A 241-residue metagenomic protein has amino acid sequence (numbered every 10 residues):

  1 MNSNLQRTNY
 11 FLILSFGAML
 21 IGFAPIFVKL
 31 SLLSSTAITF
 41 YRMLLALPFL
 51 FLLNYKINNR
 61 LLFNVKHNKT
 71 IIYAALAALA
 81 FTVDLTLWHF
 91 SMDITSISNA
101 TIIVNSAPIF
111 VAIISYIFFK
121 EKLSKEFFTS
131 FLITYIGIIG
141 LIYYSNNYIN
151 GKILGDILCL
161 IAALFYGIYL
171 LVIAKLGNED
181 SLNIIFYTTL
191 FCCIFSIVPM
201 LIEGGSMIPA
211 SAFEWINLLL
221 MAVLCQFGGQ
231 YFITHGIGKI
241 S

Functional and structural regions predicted by a protein language model:
M1-Y41, L76-L79, Y148-K175, N217: Glycine-/small-residue-enriched transmembrane alpha-helix faces in small-molecule transporters and effluxers
N9-M19, L61-L87, L154-A162, I208-G228: Loop-to-transmembrane-helix transition segments
F27, L50, V111-I113, N147-G204 (+1 more regions): Transmembrane alpha-helical segments that form core, pore/gating elements of small-molecule transporters/exporters
L30-I38, T86-V104, E179-N183, Y231-S241: Structural motif at transmembrane-helix junctions in multi-pass transporters
L33-V83, F110, F165-Y169, F186-G204 (+2 more regions): Transmembrane alpha-helices of multi-pass small-molecule transport proteins
A37, M43-L47, H89-K122, A162: Specific alpha-helical transmembrane segments that line the substrate/conduction pathway and gating interfaces
L50, N54, I114, L123-S145 (+3 more regions): Hydrophobic transmembrane alpha-helices of multi-pass small-molecule transport proteins
N68-I72, T101-V104, K120-G140, I149-D156 (+1 more regions): Loop-to-transmembrane alpha-helix entry segments
